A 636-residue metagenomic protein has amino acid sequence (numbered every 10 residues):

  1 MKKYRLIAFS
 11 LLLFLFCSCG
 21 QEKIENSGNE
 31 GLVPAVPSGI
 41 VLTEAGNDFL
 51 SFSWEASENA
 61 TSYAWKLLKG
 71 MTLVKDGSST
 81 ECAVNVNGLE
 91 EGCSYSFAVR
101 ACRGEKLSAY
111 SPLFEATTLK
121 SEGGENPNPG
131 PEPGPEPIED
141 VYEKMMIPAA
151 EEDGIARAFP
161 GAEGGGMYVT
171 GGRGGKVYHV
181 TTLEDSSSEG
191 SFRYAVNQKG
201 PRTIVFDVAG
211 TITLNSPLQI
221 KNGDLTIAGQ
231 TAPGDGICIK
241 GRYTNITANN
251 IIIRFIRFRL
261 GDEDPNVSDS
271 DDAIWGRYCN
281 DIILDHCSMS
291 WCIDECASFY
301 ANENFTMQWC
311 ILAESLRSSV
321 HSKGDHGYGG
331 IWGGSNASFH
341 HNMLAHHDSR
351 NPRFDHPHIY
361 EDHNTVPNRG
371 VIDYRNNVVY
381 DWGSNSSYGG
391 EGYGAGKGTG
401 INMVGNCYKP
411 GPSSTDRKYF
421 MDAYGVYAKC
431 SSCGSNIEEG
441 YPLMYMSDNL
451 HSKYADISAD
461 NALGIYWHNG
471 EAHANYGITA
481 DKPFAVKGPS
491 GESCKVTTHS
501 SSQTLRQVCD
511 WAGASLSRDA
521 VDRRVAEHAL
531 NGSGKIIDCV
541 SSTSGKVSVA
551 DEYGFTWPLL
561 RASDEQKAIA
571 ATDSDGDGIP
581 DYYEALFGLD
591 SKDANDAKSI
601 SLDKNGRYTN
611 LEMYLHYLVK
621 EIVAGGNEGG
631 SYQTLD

Functional and structural regions predicted by a protein language model:
I24-N59, E91, A109-G124: Pro/Thr/Ser/Gly-rich low-complexity, intrinsically disordered linker/stalk tracts
G88-K106: Beta-strand-rich modules
R157-I204: Acidic Gly/Asp/Thr-rich repetitive segments characteristic of extracellular carbohydrate-active and adhesion proteins
I212-N336: Right-handed parallel beta-helix
I239-T244, P265-W275, W291-F299, V320-G334 (+3 more regions): Extracellular beta-strand/beta-solenoid scaffold signature
R353, H358, V371-F555: Extracellular beta-rich repeat passengers
T556-D636: Extracellular calcium-associated, cysteine-rich motifs in secreted modular proteins
